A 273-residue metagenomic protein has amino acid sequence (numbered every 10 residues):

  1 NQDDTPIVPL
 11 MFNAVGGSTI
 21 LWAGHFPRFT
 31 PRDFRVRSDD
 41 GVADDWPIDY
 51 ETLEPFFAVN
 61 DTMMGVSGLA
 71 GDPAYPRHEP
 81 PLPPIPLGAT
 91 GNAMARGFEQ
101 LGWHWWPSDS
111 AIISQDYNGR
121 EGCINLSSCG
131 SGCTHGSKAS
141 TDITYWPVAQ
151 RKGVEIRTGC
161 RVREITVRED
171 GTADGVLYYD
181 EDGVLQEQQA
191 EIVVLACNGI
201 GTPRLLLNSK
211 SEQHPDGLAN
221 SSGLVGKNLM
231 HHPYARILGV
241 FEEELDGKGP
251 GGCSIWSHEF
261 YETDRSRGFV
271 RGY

Functional and structural regions predicted by a protein language model:
N1-M11, V15-S18, W46-Y50, S222-Y273: FAD cofactor-binding and catalytic pocket of flavoenzymes
Q2-D4, H25-R28, R37-V162: Conserved redox-cofactor binding core of oxidoreductases
T5-V8, L87-M94, D142-I143, D180 (+2 more regions): Short alpha-helical segments and helix-capping/turn motifs at coil-helix boundaries
S18, A23-G24, D33, R37 (+2 more regions): Short, solvent-exposed loop/turn and secondary-structure capping segments
N118-E121, R168-D174: A short, glycine/Asx- and small/polar-enriched loop/turn that sits immediately N-terminal to a beta-strand
H135, R151, E164-R168, V176-G249: Glycine-rich loop(s) and the adjacent beta-strand/alpha-helix scaffold that form part
